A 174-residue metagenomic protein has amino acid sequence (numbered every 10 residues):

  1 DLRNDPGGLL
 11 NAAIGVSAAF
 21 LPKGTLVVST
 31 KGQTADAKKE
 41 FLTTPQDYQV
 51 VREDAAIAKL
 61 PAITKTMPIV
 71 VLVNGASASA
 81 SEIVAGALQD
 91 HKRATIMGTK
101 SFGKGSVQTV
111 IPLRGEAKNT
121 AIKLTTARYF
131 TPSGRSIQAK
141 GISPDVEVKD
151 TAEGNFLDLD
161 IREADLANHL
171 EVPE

Functional and structural regions predicted by a protein language model:
L2-E174: C-terminal "post-core" interaction segments
